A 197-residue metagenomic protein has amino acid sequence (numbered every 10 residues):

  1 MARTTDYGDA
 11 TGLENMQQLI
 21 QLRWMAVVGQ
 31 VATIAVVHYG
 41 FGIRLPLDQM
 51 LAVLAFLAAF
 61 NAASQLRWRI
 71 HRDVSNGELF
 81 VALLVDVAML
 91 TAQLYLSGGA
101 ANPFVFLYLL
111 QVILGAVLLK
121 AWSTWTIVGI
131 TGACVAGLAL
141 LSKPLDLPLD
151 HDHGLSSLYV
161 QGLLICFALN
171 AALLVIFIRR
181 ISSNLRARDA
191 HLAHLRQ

Functional and structural regions predicted by a protein language model:
M1-N15: Short, Lys/Arg-rich, polar N-terminal cytosolic tail immediately upstream of the first transmembrane signal-anchor
T11-M25: N-terminal membrane topogenic signal
M16, V28-L54, I70-V81, G98-A101 (+1 more regions): Alpha-helical transmembrane segments and their interfaces in multipass membrane proteins
A52-N61, L83-V85: Generic alpha-helical transmembrane segments
L57-R72: Canonical alpha-helical transmembrane segments
L79-T91: Transmembrane alpha-helical segments of multi-pass membrane proteins
A88-G99, F106-T126: Generic transmembrane alpha-helix motif of multi-pass integral membrane proteins
I178, S182-L185, D189, A193-Q197: Amphipathic, heptad-repeat alpha-helical coiled-coil "signal-transmission/dimerization" linkers that couple sensory
